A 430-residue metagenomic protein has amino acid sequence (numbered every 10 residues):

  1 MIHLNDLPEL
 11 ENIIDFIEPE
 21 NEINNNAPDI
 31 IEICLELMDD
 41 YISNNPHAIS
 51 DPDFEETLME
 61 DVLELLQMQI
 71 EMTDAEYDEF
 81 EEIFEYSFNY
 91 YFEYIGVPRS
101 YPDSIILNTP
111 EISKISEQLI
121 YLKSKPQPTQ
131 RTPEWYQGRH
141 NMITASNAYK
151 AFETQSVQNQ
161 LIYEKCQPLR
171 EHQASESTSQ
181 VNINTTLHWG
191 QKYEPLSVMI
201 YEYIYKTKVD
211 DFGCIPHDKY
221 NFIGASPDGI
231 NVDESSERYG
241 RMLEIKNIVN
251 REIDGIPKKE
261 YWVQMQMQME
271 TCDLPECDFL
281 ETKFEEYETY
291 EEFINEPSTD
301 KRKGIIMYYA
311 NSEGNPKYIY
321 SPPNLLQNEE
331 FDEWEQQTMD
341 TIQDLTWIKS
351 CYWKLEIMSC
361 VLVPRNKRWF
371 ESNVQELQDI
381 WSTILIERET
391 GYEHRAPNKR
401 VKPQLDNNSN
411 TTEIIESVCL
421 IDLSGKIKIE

Functional and structural regions predicted by a protein language model:
M1-E430: Accessory terminal regions of nucleic-acid processing enzymes
